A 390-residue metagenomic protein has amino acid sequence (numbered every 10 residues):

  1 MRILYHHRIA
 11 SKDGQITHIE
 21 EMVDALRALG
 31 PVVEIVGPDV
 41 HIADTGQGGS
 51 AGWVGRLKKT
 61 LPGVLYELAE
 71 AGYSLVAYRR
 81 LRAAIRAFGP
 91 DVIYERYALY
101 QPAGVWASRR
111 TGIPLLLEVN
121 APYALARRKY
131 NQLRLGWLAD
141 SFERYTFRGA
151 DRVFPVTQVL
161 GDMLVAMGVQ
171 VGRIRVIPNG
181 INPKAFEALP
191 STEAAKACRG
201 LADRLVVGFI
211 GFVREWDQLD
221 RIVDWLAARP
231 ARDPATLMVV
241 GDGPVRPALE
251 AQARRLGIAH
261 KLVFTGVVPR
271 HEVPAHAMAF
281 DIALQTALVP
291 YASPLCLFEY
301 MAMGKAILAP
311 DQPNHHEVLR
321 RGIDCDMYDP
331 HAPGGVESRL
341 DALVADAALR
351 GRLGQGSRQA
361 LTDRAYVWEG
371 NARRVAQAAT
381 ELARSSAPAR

Functional and structural regions predicted by a protein language model:
M1-A43, R390: N-terminal subdomain of nucleotide-sugar transferases
L4, L201-L226, M238: Conserved donor-binding/catalytic core segment of Leloir-type glycosyltransferases
R79-A83, P102, W106-R109, R134-P155: Membrane-proximal helix-turn-helix segments that form the acceptor-binding/catalytic region of lipid-linked
V159, G180: Carbohydrate-associated surface elements
D217, H271-A275, D281-M301, A309-L319: Nucleotide-sugar-dependent
P247-H271: Nucleotide-activated donor-binding/catalytic signature segment of Leloir-type glycosyltransferases, i.e., the conserved
R321-G322, D326-G334, A342-A348: Conserved acidic donor-binding segment of nucleotide-sugar-dependent glycosyltransferases
A342, L349-R364: A short, well-ordered alpha-helix in the C-terminal region of glycosyltransferases
